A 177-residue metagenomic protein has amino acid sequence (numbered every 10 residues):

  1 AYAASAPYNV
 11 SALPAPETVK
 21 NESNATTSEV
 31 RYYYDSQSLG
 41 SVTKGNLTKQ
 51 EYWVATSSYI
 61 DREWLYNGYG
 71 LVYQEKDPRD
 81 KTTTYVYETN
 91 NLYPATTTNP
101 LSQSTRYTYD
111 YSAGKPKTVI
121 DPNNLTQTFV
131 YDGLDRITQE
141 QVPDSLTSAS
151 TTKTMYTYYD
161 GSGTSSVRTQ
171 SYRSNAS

Functional and structural regions predicted by a protein language model:
A1-D77, K81-S177: Beta-strand elements of repeat-based all-beta scaffolds
